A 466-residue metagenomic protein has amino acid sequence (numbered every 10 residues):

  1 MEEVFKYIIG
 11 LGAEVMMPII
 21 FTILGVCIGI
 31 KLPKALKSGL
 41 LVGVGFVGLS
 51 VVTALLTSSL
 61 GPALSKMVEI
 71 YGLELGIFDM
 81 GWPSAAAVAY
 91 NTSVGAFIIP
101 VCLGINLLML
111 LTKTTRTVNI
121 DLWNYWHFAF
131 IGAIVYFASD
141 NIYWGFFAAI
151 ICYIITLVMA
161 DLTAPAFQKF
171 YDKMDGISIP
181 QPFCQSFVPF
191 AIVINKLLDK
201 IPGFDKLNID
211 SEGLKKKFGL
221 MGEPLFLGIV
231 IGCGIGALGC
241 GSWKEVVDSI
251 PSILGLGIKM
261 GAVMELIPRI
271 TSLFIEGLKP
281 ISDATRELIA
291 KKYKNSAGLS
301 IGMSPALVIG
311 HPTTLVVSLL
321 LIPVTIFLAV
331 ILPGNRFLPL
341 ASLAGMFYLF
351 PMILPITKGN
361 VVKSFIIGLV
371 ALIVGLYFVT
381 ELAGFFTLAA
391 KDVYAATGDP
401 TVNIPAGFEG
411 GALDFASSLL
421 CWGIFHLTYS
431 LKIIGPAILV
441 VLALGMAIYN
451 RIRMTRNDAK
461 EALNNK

Functional and structural regions predicted by a protein language model:
M1-T53, S93-G302, G310-P312, P355-K363 (+1 more regions): Signature of multi-pass transmembrane helix bundles
G45, L49-A96: Membrane helical hairpin/interfacial module
V52, S65-V68, P83, A290 (+3 more regions): Generic preference for flexible, low-structure residues
L56-S59, L73-E74, T92-S93, F183-P189 (+3 more regions): Hydrophobic transmembrane alpha-helix bundles
L56-T57, L64, V68, L382-V393: Membrane-proximal extracellular juxtamembrane segment immediately upstream of a following transmembrane helix
S58, W82-P83, E265, R269 (+2 more regions): A short glycine-/small-residue-rich loop at the edge of a beta-strand within enzyme catalytic domains
Y71-I77, F97-L103, L122-F130, I150-Y153 (+4 more regions): Mid-membrane cores of alpha-helical transmembrane segments in multi-pass membrane proteins, especially transporters
L111-T115, I301-F385, A389: Hydrophobic alpha-helical bundle architecture
